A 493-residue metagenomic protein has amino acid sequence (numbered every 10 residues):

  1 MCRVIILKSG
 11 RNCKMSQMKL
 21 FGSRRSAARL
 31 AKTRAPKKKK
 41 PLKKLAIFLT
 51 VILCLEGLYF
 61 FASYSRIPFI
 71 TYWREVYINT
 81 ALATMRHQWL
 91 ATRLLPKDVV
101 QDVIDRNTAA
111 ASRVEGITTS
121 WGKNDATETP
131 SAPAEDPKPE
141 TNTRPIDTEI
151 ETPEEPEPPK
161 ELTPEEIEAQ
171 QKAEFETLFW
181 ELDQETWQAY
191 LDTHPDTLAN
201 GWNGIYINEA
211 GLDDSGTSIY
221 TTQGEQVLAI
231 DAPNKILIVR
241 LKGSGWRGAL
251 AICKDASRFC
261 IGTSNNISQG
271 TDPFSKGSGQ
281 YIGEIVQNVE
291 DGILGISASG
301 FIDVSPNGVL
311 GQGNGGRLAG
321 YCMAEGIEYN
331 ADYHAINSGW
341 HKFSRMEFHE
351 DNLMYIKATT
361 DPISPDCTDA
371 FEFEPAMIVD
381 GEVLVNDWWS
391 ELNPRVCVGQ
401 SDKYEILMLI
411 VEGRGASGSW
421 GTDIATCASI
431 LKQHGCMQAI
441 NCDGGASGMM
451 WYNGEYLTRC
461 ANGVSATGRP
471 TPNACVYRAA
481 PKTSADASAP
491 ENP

Functional and structural regions predicted by a protein language model:
M1-S16: Short, Lys/Arg-enriched N-terminal segments with co-localized hydrophobic residues within the first ~10-30 amino acids
S16-I336: Zymogen propeptides
G245-G248, V289-D291, H341-F343, E372 (+1 more regions): Extracytoplasmic
L250, S344-F348, V398: Broad, structure-driven detector of short, well-ordered beta-strand segments within folded domains
S257, D351-M354, Y404, A446: Structural signal for glycine-centered tight turns and loop->strand junctions in beta-sheet-rich domains
S264-G270, T359-S364, V411-A416: Short, solvent-exposed aromatic-acidic interface loops
S297-W389: Active-site-adjacent helix-turn-beta-strand microarchitecture at beta-sheet edges that either contains or buttresses
G308-Y333, V383-Q438, C442, S447-P493: Conserved, well-ordered active-site substructure
